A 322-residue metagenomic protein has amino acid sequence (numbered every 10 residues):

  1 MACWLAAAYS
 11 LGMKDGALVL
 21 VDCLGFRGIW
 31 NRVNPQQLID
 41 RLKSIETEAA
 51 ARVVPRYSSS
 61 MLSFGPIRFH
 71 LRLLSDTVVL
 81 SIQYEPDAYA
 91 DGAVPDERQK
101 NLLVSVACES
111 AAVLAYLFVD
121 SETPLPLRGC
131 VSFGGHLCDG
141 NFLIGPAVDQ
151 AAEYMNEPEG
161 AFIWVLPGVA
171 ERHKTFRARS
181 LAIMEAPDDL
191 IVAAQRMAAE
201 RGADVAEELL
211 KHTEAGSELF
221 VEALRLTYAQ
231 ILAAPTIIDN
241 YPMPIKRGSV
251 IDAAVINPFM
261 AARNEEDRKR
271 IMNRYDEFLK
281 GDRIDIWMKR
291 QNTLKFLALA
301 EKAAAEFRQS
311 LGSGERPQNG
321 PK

Functional and structural regions predicted by a protein language model:
W4-A112, E122: Catalytic NTP-binding/metal-coordinating core of nucleotidyl cyclase/transferase enzymes
Y9, G160-A161, P167-K322: Intrinsically disordered, glycine/charged-rich C-terminal tails and inter-domain linkers that flank nucleotidyl cyclase
F26, H136, A170-E171: Short, solvent-exposed loop/turn segments at secondary-structure junctions
I29-N31, D139-P146, K174-R177: A short acidic (Asp/Glu
E85-A88, C130-F142: Catalytic strand-loop-helix junctions within cyclic-nucleotide turnover domains
D96, K100, V104, D139-M155: Catalytic-core segments of nucleotide cyclases and related cyclic-nucleotide turnover enzymes
E122-G129, F133, V148-V169: Catalytic/regulatory signature loops of cyclic-dinucleotide turnover enzymes and related class III nucleotidyl cyclases
